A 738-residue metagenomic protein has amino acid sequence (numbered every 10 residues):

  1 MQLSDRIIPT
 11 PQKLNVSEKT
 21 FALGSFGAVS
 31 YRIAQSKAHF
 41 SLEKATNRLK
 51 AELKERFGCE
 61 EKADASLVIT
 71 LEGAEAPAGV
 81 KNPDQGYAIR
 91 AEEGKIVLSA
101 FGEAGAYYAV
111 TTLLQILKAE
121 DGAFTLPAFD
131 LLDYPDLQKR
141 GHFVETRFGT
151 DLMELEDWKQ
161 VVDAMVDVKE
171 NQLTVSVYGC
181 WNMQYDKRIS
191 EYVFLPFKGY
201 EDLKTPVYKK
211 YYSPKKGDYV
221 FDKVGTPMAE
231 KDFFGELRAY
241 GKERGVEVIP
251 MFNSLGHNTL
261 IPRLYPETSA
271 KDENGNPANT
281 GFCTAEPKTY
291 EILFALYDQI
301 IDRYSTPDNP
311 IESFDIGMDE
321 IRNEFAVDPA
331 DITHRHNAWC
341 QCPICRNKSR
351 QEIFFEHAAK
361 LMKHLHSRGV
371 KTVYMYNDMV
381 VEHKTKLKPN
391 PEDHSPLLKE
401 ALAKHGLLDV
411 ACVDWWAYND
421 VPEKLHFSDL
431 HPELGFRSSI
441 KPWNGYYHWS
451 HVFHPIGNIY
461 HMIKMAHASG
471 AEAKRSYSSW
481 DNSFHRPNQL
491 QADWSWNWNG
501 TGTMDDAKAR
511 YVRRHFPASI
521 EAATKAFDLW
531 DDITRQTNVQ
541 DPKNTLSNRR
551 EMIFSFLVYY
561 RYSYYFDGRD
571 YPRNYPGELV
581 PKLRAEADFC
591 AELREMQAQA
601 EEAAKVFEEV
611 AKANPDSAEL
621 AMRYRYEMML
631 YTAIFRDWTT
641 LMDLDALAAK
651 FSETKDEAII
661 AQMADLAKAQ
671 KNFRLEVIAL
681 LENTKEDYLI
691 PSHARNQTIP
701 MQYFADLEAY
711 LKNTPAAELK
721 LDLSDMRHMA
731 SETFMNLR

Functional and structural regions predicted by a protein language model:
M1-R140: Contiguous, structured surface segment used for ligand recognition
L3-S17, L23, E43, E236 (+2 more regions): Substrate-binding groove of N-acetylhexosamine-processing glycoside hydrolases
T10, N82-N347, I353, I440: Feature activates predominantly on carbohydrate-active enzymes
Y31-L42, T70-E75, S99-F101, E145-T146 (+4 more regions): Structural motif
I33, K37, G281, S349 (+1 more regions): Conserved short-loop catalytic and cofactor-binding motifs
K37-A38, T150-L152, C180-Y185, L255-I261 (+5 more regions): Flexible loop/turn segments at secondary-structure boundaries
A45, L49-E52, A164, V168-E170 (+2 more regions): A short, Lys/Arg-enriched amphipathic alpha-helix followed by its capping loop at the start of a domain
E61-A63, P250, M375: A structural preference for short, hydrophobic beta-strand core positions in alpha/beta folds
